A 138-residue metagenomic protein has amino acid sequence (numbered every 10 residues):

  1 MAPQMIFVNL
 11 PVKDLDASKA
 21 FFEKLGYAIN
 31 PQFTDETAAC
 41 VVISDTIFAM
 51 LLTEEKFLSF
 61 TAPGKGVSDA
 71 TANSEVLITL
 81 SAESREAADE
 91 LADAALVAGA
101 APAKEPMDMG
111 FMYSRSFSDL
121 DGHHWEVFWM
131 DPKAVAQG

Functional and structural regions predicted by a protein language model:
M1-K19, E75-L80, D131-G138: N-terminal beta-strand motif that seeds the catalytic metal site of vicinal oxygen chelate
A2-M5, I29, A38-V42, T71 (+2 more regions): A structural feature recognizing the 12-helix transmembrane core of secondary solute carriers
F7-V8, Y27, S81, D108: A generic secondary-structure micro-motif detector that highlights 1-2 residue hydrophobic/ambivalent hotspots embedded
N9-L58: Core segments of cupin and vicinal oxygen chelate
F22-L25, S68-T71, E75, V127-A134: Membrane-topology and secretion signals of cell-surface/extracellular proteins
C40, A92-G138: Vicinal oxygen chelate
T61-S68: Short beta-strand/turn micro-motifs at beta-sheet edges
V76-D93, G99-A100: Mid-chain, well-packed structural core segment of small domains
